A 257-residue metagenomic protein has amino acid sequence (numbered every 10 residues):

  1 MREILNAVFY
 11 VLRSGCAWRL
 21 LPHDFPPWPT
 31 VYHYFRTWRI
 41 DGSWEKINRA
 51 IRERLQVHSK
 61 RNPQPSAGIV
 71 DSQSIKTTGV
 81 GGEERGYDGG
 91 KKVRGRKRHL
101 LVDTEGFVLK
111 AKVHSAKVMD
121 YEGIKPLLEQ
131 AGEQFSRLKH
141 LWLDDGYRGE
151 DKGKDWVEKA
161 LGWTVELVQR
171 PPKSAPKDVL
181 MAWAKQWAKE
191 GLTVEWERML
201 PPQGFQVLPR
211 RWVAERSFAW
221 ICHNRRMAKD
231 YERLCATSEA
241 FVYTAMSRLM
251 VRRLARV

Functional and structural regions predicted by a protein language model:
M1-V257: Short alpha-helical elements
